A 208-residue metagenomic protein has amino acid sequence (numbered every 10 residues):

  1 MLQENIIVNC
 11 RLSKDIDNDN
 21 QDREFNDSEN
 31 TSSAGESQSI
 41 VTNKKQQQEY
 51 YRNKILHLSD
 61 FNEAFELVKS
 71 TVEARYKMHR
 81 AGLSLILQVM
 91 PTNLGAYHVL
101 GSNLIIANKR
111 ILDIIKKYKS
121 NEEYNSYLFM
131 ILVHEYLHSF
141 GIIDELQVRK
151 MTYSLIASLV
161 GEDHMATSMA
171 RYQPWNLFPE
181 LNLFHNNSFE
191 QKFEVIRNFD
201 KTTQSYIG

Functional and structural regions predicted by a protein language model:
L2-S13, S39-G95, V99-A107, I111-I114 (+1 more regions): Metalloprotease/metallohydrolase-associated module, dominated by Zn2+-dependent proteases
L2-S32: Non-catalytic terminal regions of proteins
D27-S32, E36, I40-K44: Charged, often low-complexity linker/regulatory segments
N93-G95, I115-K119, L132-Y136: Short secondary-structure capping micro-motifs at structural edges
K109-M130: Short pre-active-site segment immediately N-terminal to the catalytic Zn-binding motif
S126-I142, R149: Active-site recognition of the HExxH zinc-binding catalytic motif
